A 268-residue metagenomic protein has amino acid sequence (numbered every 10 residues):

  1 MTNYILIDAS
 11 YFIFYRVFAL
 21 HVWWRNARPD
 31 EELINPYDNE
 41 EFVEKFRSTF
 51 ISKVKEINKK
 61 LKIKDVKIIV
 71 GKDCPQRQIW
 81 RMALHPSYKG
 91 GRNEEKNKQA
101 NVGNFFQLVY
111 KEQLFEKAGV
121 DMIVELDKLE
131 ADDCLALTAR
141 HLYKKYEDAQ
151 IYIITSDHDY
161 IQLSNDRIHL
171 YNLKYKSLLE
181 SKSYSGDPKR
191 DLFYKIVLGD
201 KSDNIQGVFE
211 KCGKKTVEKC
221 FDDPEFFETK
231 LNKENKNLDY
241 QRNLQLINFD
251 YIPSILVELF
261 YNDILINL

Functional and structural regions predicted by a protein language model:
M1-K111: Domain-level signal for Mg2+-assisted phosphodiester chemistry and nucleotide/NA-binding surfaces in nucleic-acid
P29-D30, Y37, K64-D65, G90-N267: Extended two-metal-dependent nuclease catalytic cores across DNA- and RNA-processing enzymes
